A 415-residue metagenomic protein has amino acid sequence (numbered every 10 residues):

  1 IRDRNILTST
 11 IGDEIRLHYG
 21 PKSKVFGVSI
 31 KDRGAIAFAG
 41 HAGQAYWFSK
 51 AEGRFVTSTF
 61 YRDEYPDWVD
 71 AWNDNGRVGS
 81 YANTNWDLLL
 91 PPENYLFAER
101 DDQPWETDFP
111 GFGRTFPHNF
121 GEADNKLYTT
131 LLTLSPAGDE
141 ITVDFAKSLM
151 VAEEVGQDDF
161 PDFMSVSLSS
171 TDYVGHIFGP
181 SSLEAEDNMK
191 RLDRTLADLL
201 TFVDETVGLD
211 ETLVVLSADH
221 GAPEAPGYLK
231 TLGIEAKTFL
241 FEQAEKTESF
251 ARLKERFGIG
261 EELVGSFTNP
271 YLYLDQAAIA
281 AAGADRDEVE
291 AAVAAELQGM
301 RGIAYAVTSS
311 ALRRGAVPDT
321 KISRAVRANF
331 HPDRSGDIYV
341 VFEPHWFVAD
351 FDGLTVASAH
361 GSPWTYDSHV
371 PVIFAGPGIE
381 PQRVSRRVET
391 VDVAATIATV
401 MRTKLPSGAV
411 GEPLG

Functional and structural regions predicted by a protein language model:
I1, A39-H41, A45-G53, F60-L90 (+4 more regions): Secreted, luminal/periplasmic, and some membrane-associated catalytic domains that remodel anionic oxygen-ester
I1-D3, T129-P136, G179-M189, A277-A284 (+3 more regions): Second-shell loop/turn segments in exported
I1-F160, S169-H176, G299-Y305, A349-D350: His/Asp/Glu-rich, glycine-adjacent segments that coordinate divalent cations and/or stabilize oxyanion chemistry on
T8-H18, N269-V307, P377, R386-E412: Non-catalytic, well-ordered alpha-helical segments in soluble enzyme domains
R16-Y19, V151-D159, D204-G208, A328-H331 (+2 more regions): Surface-exposed acidic, glycine-flexible loop patches that form ligand/cofactor-binding and adhesion interfaces
K24-S29, I36-A37, D162-S167, L213-L216 (+5 more regions): Structural recognition of the beta-strand scaffold that forms the well-ordered cores of secreted hydrolase catalytic
L132-D158, T171-T212, E290-A292, E296 (+1 more regions): A long, amphipathic alpha-helix that forms part of the scaffold/cap immediately adjacent to metal-dependent active
D350-G378, Q382: Low-complexity, glycine/alanine/valine/leucine- and proline-rich hydrophobic stretches
